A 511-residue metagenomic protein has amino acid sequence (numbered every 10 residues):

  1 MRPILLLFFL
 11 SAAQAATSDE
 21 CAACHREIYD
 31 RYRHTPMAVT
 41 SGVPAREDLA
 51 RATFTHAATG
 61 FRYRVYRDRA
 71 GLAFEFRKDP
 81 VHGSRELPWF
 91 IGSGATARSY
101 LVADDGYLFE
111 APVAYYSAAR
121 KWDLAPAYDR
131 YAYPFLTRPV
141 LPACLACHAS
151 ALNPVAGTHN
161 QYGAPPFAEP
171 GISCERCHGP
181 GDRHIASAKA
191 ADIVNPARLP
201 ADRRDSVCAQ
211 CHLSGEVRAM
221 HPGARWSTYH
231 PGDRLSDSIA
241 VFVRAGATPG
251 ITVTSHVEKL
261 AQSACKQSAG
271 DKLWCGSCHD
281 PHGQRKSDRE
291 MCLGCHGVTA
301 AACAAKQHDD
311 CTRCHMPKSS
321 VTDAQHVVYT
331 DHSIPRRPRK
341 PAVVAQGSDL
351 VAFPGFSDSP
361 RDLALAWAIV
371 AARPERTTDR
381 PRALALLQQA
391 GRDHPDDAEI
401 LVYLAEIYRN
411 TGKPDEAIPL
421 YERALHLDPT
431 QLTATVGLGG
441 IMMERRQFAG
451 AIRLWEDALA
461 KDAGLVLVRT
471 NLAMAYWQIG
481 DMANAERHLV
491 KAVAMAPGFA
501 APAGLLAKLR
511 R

Functional and structural regions predicted by a protein language model:
E27-S93, S99-D104, P112, L124-D129 (+1 more regions): Primarily the internal scaffold of c-type cytochrome electron-transfer domains, especially repeated/multiheme c-type
A398-E399, L432-T433, V466-L467, A500-A501: Helix-start (N-cap) detector for alpha-helical repeat units in TPR-like alpha-solenoids, especially tetratricopeptide
N410, E444-R445, Q478-I479, K508-R511: Register position in tetratricopeptide repeats
